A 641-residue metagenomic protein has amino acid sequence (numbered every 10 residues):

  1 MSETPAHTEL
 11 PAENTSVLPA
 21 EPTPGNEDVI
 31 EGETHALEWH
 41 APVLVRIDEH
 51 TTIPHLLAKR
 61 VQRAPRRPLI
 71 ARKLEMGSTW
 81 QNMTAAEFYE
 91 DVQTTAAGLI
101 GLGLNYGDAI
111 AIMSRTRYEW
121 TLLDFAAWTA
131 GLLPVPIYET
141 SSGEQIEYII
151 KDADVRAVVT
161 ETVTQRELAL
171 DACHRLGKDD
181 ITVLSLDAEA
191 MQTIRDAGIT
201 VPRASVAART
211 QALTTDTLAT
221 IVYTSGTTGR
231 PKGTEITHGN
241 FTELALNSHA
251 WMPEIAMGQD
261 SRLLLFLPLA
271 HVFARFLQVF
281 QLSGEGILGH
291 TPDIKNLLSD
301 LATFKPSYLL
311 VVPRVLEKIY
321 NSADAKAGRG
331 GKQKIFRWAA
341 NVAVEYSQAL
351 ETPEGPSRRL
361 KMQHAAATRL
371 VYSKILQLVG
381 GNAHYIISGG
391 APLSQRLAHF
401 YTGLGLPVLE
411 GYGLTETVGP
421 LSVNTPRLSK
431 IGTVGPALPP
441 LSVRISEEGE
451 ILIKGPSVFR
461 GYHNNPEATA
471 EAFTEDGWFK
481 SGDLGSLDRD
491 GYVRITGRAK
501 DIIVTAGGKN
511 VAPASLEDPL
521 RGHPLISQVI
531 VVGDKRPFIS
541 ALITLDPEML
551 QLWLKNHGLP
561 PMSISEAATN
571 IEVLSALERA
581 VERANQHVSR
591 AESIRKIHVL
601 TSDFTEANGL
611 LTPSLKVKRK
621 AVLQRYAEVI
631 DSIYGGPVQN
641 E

Functional and structural regions predicted by a protein language model:
S2-E21, L102, T129-D196, A208 (+1 more regions): Structural core segment of the AMP-binding/adenylate-forming
L10, L74-G77, T164-T215, A323-K374: ANL superfamily adenylate-forming
P65-P68, V201-Y223, R230, A256-R262: Conserved pre-ATP/AMP-binding loop-to-beta segment of ANL
I70-F125, S142-E147, H238-G239: Conserved AMP-binding/adenylate-forming core of the ANL superfamily
N82-A86, A219-A245: Conserved AMP-binding A3 loop
D108, S141-D171, L244-L264, I294-Y308 (+2 more regions): Conserved ATP-dependent adenylate/AMP-binding module captured primarily in the ANL superfamily
T242-R262, L269-Y372, N382: Conserved AMP-binding/adenylation subdomain of ANL enzymes
A437-S446, E450-T505, G522: Conserved ATP-binding/catalytic segment of the ANL
